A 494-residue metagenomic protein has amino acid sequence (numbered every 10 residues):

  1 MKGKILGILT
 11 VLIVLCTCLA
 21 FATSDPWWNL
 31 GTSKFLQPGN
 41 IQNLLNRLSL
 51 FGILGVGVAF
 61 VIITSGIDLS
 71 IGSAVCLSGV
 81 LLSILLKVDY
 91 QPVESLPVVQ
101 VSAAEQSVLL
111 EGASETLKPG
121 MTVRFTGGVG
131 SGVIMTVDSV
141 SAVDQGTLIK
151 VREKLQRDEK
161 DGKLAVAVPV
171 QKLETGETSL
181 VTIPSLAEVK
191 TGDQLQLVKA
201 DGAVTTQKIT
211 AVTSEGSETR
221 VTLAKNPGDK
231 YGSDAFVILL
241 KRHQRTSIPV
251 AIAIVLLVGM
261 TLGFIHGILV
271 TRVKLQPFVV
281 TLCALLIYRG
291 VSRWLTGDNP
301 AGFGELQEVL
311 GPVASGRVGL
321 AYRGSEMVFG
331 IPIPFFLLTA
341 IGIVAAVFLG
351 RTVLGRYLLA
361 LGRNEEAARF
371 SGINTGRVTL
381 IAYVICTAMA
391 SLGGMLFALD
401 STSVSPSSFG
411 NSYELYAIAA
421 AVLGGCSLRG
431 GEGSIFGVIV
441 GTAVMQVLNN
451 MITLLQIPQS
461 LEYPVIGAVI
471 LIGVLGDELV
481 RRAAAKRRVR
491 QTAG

Functional and structural regions predicted by a protein language model:
M1-D25, L96-Q106, S139-S141, V151 (+7 more regions): Cytosolic-side transmembrane-helix boundaries in multi-pass membrane proteins
M1-I53, D89-E94, I238-A251: Membrane-interfacial amphipathic/re-entrant helices at transmembrane-helix boundaries
L19-A20, Q37-D89, I268-L275, A421 (+2 more regions): Single transmembrane alpha-helix segments in multi-pass membrane proteins
W28-N43, S292-N299, G324-F329, A346-G355 (+2 more regions): Inter-helical junctions in multi-pass inner-membrane proteins, predominant in energy-converting antiporter-like
Q91-P227: Autoprocessing Asn-cyclization modules and mimics
K241-P249, T281, L285-R351, D400-P406 (+1 more regions): Transmembrane helix-bundle core of multi-pass membrane transporters and related energy-transducing complexes
S247-V255, T261-H266, E326-S405: Helix-loop-helix "hairpin" substructures at the membrane interface of multi-pass membrane proteins
A390, S401-I466: Transmembrane alpha-helical segments in multi-pass inner-membrane proteins
